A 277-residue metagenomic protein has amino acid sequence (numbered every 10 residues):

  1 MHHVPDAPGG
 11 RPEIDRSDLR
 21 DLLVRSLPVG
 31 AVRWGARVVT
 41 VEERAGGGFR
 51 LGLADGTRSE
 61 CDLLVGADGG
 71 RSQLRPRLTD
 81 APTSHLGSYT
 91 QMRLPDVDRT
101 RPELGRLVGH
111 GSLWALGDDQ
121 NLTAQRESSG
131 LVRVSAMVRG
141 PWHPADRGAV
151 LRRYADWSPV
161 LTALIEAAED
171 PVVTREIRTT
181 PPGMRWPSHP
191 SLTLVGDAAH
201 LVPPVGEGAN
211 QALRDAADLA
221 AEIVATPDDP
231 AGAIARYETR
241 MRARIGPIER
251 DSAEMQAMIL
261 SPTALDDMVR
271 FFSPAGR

Functional and structural regions predicted by a protein language model:
M1-T79, T83-V97, P141-L151: Conserved N-terminal helical subregion
P5, A36, R77-L78, I165 (+2 more regions): Short, flexible helix/strand-to-coil boundary loops that buttress conserved ligand/catalytic motifs in alpha/beta
P5-R11, D15-R16, R20, D55-T57 (+1 more regions): Conserved FAD/dinucleotide-binding core of flavoprotein oxidoreductases
P8-G9, T79-A81, G109-S112, T179-P182: Short, P/G- and charge-enriched loop/turn segments at secondary-structure junctions
E43-G47, E127-G130, D228: Short strand-connecting beta-turns/loops that link adjacent beta-strands
E60, L131, P190-S191: Conserved catalytic motifs of the protein kinase core domain
V65-G66, G70, D170-E254, M258: Conserved mid-domain beta->alpha element of the FAD-binding
M255-R277: C-terminal domain-closing interface element
